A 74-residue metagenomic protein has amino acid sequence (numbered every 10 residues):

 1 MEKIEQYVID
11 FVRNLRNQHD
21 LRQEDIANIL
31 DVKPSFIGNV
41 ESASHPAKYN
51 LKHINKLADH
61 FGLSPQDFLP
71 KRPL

Functional and structural regions predicted by a protein language model:
M1-Q18: A short, Lys/Arg-rich alpha-helix, primarily the initiator
V12, I26-A27, I37-V40, F68: Conserved hydrophobic/aromatic packing and binding residues within compact polymer-binding modules
N17, N28, D59: Alpha-helical residues within the helix-turn-helix
D31-K48: Recognition helix of helix-turn-helix/homeodomain-like DNA-binding domains that insert into the DNA major groove
S44-D59: Short, basic-rich loop-to-helix N-cap that marks the start of a DNA-contacting helix
G62-L74: Short C-terminal boundary/hinge segments that cap the last helix of small helical domains
